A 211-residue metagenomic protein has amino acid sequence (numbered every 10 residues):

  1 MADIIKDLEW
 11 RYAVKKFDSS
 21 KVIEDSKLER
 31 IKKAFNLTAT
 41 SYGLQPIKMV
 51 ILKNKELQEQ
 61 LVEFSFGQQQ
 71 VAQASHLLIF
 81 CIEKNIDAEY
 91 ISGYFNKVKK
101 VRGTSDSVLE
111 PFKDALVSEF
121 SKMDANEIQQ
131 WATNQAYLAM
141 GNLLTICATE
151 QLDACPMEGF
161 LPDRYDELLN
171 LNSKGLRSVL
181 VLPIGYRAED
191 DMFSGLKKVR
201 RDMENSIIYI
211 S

Functional and structural regions predicted by a protein language model:
M1-S211: Acidic, surface-exposed loops and disordered segments
